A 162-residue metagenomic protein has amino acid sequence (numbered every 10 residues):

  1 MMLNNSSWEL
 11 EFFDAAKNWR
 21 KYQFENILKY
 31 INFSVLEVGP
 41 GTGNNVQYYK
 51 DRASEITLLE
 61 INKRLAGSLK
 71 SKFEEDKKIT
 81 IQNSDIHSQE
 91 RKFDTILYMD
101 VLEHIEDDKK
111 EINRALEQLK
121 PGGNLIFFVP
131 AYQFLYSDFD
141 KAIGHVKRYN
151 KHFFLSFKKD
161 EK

Functional and structural regions predicted by a protein language model:
M1-M99, K109-I112: Conserved N-terminal segment of class I S-adenosyl-L-methionine
N4-Y22, Y30, N44, H87 (+2 more regions): S-adenosyl-L-methionine-dependent methyltransferase catalytic module, highlighting the catalytic core
